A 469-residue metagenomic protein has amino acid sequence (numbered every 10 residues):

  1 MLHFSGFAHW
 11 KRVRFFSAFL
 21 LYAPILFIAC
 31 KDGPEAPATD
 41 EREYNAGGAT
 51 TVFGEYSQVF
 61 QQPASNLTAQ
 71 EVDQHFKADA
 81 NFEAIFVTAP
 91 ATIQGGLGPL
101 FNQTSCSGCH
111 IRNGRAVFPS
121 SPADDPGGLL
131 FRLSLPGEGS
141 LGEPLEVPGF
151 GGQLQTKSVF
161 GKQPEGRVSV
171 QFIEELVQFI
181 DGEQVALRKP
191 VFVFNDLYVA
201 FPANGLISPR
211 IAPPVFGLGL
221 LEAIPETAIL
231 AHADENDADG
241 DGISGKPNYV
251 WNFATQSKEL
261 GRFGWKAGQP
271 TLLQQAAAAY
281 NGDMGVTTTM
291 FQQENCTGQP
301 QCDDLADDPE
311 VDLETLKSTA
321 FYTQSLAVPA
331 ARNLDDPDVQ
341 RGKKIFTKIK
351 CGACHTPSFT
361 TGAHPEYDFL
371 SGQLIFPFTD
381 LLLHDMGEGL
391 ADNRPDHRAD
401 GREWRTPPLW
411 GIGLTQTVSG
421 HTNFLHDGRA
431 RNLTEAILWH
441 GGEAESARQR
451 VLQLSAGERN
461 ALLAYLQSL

Functional and structural regions predicted by a protein language model:
M1-R12: N-terminal secretory signal peptides that target proteins for export/translocation
R14-L21: Sec-dependent signal peptide hydrophobic core
F27-A29: C-terminal motif of bacterial Sec signal peptides marking the signal peptidase cleavage site
K31-L469: Periplasmic c-type cytochrome electron-transfer domains
